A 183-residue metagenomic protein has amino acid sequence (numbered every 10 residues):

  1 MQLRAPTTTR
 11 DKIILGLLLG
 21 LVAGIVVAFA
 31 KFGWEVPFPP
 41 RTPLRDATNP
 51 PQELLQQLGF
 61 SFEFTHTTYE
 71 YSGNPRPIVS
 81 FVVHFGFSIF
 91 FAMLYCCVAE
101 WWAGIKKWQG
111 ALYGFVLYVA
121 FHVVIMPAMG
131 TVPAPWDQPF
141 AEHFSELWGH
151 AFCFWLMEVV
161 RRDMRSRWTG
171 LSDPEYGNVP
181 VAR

Functional and structural regions predicted by a protein language model:
T7-T48: N-terminal signal-anchor transmembrane alpha helix
G24, A28-F29, G114-I125: Aromatic-anchored segments of alpha-helical transmembrane domains
P37, V124-L147: Interfacial helix-loop-helix junctions of multi-pass membrane proteins
P40-P77: Extracytosolic (periplasmic/ER-lumenal) interhelical loops and adjacent juxtamembrane/interface segments of multi-pass
N74-A99: Hydrophobic alpha-helical transmembrane segments
A99-A120: Internal alpha-helical transmembrane segments of multi-pass membrane proteins
G149-D163: Hydrophobic cores of alpha-helical transmembrane segments in multi-pass inner/ER membrane proteins, independent
W168-R183: Short, highly charged, low-complexity non-transmembrane loops/tails of multi-pass membrane proteins
